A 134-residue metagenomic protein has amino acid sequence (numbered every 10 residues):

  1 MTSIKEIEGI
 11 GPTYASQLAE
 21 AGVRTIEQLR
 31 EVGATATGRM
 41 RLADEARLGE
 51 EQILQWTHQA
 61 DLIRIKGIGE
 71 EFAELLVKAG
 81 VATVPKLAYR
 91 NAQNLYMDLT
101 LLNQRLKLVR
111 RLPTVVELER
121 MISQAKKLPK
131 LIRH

Functional and structural regions predicted by a protein language model:
M1-H134: C-terminal extensions
